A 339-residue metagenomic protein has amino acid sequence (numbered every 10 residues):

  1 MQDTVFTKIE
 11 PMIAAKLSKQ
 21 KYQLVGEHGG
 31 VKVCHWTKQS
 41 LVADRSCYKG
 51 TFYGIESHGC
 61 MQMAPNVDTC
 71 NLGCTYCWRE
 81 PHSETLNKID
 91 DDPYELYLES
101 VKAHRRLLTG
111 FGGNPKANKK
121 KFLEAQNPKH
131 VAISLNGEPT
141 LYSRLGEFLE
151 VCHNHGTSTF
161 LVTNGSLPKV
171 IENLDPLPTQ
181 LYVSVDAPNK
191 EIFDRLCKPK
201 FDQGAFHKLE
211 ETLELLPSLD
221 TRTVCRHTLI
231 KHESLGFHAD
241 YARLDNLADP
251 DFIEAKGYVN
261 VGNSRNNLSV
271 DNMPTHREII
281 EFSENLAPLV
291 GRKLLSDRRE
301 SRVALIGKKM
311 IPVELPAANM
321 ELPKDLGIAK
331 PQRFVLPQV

Functional and structural regions predicted by a protein language model:
M1-Y76, E80-T85, I89-K102, R106: Flexible, acidic/Gly-rich N-terminal and inter-domain linker regions that tether and position cofactor-handling modules
Q2-Q23, P274, E278-S283, L289-V339: C-terminal accessory extensions appended to soluble enzyme cores
W36, N66, N136, T228 (+1 more regions): Structured loops at beta-to-helix junctions and adjacent beta-edge loops in soluble globular domains
H58, Q126-P128, R298-R302: Short Gly/Ser/Thr- and Asp/Glu-enriched loop/turn motifs at secondary-structure junctions
C70-G73, K190, N260, V313: Short, acidic Gly/Pro/Ser/Thr-rich loop/turn segments
E95-A125: Short Fe-S-cluster ligation motifs
F111, T221, G291-L294: Surface-exposed helix-capping loop/turn segments at secondary-structure junctions
N114-E281, N285: Conserved AdoMet/S-adenosylmethionine-binding subsite of the radical SAM
